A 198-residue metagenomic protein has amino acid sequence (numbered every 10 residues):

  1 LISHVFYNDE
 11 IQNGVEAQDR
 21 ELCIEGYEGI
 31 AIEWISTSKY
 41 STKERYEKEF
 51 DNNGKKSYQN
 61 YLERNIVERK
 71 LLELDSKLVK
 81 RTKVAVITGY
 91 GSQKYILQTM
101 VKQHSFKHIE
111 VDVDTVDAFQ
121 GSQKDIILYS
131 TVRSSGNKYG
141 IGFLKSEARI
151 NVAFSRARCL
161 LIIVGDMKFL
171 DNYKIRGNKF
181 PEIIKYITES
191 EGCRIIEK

Functional and structural regions predicted by a protein language model:
L1-E21, G89-Y90, M167-L170: Conserved coupling/interface region of RecA-like P-loop/ASCE motor cores
S3, V101-Q103, G136-K198: Helicase C-terminal subdomain and adjacent C-terminal extension
Q12, T82-A85, K102-V116: Conserved RecA-like helicase motor-core motifs
N13-T99: Conserved helicase/translocase motor-coupling segment
K39-Y40, G91-Q93, A118-Q120, R133-S135 (+1 more regions): Short, glycine-/Ser/Thr-/acidic-enriched flexible segments
K43-R45, Y95-I96, S122-K124, G136-G140 (+1 more regions): Switch/connector loops and helix/strand junctions flanking conserved nucleotide-binding motifs in nucleotide-processing
N65-R69, G91, Y95, T99 (+4 more regions): Feature representing long, continuous alpha-helical segments
D114, A118-S134, V152, L160-V164: A short beta-strand element within the Helicase C-terminal
